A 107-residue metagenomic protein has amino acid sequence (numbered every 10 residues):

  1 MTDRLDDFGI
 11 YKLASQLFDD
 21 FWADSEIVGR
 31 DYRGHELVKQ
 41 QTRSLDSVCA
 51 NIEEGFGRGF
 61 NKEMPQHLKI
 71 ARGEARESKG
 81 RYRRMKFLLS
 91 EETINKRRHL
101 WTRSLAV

Functional and structural regions predicted by a protein language model:
M1-V107: Amphipathic alpha-helical assembly/interaction segments
